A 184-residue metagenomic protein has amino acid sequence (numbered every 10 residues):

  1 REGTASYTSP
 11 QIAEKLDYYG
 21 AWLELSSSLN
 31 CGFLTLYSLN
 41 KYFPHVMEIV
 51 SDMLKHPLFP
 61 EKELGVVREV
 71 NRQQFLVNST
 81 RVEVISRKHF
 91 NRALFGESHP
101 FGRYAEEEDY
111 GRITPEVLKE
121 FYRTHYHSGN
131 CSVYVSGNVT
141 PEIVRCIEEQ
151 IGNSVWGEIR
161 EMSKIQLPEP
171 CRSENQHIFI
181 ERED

Functional and structural regions predicted by a protein language model:
R1-T4: Active-site SXXK
S6-T8: Phosphate-handling active-site elements
Q11-C171, F179-I180: Charge-rich, well-structured scaffold segments of protease-associated domains
